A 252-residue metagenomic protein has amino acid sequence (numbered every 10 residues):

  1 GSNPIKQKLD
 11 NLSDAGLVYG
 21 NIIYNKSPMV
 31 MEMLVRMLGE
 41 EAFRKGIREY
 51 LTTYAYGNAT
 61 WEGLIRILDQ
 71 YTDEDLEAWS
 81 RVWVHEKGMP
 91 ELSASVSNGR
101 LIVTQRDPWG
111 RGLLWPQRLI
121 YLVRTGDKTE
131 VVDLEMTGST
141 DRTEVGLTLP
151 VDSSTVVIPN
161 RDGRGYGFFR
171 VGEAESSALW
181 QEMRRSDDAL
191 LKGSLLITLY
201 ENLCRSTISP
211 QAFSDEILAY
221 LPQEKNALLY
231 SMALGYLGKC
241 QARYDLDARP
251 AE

Functional and structural regions predicted by a protein language model:
G1: Post-HExxH zinc-binding segment in Zn-dependent metallohydrolases
I5-L12, G20-I22, S27-V30, E41-R44 (+1 more regions): Non-catalytic accessory/interaction domains
V35-E40: Acidic, glycine-rich low-complexity/disordered segments
